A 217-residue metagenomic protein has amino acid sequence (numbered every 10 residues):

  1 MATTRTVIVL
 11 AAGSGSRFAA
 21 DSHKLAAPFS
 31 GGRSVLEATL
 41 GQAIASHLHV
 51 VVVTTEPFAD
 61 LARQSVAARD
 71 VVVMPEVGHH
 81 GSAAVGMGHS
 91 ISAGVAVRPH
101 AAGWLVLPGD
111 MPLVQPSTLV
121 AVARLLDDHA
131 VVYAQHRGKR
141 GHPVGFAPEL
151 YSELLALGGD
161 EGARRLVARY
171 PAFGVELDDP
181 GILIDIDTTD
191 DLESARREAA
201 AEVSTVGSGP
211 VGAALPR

Functional and structural regions predicted by a protein language model:
M1-V7, G158-R217: Conserved alpha/beta core of the MobA/IspD/sugar-nucleotide pyrophosphorylase nucleotidyltransferase superfamily
A2-A59: N-terminal glycine-rich phosphate-binding loop and ensuing alpha1 helix
L36-G103, P116, S152, P216: Conserved N-terminal catalytic core of the sugar/cofactor nucleotidyltransferase
L105-L107: Short aromatic-hydrophobic micro-motifs that form the base-stacking/packing surface for donor nucleotide recognition
M111-L113: Acidic metal-phosphate-binding loop of nucleotide-sugar-dependent transferases
P116-G138: Conserved donor-nucleotide/metal-binding helix-loop-beta segment in metal-dependent transferases, i.e., the alpha-helix
L119, L150-L154, L192: A generic structural signal for short hydrophobic patches within well-formed alpha-helices
K139-Y170: Short, glycine-/small-residue-rich phosphate/pyrophosphate-handling segment
